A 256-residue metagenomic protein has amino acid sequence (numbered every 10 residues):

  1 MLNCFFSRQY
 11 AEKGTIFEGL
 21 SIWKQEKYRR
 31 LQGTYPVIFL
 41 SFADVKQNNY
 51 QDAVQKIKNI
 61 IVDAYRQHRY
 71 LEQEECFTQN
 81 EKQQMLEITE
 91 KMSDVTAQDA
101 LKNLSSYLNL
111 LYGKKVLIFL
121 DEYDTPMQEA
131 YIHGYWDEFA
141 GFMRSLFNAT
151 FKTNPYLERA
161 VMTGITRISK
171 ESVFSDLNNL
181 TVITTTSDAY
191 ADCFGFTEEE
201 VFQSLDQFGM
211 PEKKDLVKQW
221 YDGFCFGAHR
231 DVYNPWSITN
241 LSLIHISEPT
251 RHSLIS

Functional and structural regions predicted by a protein language model:
C4-Y70: P-loop NTPase motor core
Y50-D52, K56-Q98, P126-I132: Conserved P-loop NTPase mechanochemical-coupling segment
D94-K115: Conserved helicase/translocase P-loop NTPase motor core
N103-N109, E138-E158: Substrate-engagement module of ASCE P-loop NTPases
G113-W136: Conserved P-loop NTPase "ATPase switch" module shared by AAA+ and STAND
F119-D121, E158-I165: Structural recognition of the conserved hydrophobic beta-strand(s) that form the central parallel beta-sheet of P-loop
S172-D176, I183-L241: Amphipathic alpha-helical segments of the small helical/lid subdomains adjacent to P-loop NTPase cores
I244-S256: Single conserved hydrophobic/aromatic residue that forms the stacking wall/gate of nucleotide- or nucleobase-binding
